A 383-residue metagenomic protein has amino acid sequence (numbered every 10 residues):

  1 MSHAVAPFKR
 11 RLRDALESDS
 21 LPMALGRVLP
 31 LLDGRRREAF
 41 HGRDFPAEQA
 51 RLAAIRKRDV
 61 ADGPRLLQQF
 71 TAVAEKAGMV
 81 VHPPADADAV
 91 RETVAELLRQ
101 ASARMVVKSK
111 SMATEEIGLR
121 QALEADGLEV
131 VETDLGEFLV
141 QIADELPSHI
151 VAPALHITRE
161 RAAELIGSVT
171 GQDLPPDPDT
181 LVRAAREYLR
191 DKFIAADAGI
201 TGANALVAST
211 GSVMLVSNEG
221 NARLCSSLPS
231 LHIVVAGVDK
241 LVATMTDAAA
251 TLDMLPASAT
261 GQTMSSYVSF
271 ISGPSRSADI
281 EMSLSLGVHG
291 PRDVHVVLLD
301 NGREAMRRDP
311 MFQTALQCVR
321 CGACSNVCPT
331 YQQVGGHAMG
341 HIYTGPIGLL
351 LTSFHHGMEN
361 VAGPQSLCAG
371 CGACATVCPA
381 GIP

Functional and structural regions predicted by a protein language model:
M1-P310: The feature marks the mature, well-folded catalytic cores of soluble enzymes
A89, S266-S275, R320, Y331-G335 (+1 more regions): A glycine-rich phosphate-binding loop feature that marks nucleotide/adenosyl-phosphate handling sites
L286-A315, T330-P383: Ferredoxin-type iron-sulfur electron-transfer modules in oxidoreductases and energy-metabolism complexes
Q313-N326: Short, cationic low-complexity segments
